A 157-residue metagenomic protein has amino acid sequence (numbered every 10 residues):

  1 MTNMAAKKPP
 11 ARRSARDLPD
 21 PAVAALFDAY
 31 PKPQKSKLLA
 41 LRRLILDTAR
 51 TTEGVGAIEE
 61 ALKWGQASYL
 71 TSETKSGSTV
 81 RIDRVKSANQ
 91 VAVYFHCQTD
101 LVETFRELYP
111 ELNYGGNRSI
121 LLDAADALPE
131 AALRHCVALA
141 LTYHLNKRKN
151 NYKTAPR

Functional and structural regions predicted by a protein language model:
M1-R157: Charge-dense, helix-prone N-terminal extensions
